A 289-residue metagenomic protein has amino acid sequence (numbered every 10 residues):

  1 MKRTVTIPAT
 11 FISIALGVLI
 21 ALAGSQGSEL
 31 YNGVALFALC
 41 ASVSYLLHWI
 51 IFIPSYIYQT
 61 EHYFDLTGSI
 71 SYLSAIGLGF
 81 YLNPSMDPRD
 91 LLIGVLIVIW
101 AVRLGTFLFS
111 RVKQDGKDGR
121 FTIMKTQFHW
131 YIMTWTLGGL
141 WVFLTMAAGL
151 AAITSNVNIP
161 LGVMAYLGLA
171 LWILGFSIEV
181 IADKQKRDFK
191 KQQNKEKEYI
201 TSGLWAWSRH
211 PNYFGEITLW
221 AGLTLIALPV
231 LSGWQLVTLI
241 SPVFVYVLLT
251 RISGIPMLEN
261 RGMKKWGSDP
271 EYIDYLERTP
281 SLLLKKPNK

Functional and structural regions predicted by a protein language model:
M1, G24-N32, F52-Q59: Short juxtamembrane and helix-loop transition motifs at transmembrane-helix boundaries in membrane proteins
M1-S13: N-terminal membrane topogenic signal
T10, I14-G24, S28, N32 (+4 more regions): Hydrophobic transmembrane alpha-helices
T10-F11, Y58-H62: A cross-family signal for N-terminal binding/gating loops and helix N-caps that shape access to the active site
W49-T60, T106-K113: C-terminal ends of transmembrane helices
I57, Q114-K117, K186-Q193: Membrane-interfacial helix termini and the short, flexible loops that connect transmembrane helices in multi-pass
H62-S71: Cytoplasmic-side transmembrane-helix entry/capping segments in multi-pass membrane proteins
L108-M133: Membrane-embedded catalytic scaffold of the fatty acid hydroxylase/desaturase
